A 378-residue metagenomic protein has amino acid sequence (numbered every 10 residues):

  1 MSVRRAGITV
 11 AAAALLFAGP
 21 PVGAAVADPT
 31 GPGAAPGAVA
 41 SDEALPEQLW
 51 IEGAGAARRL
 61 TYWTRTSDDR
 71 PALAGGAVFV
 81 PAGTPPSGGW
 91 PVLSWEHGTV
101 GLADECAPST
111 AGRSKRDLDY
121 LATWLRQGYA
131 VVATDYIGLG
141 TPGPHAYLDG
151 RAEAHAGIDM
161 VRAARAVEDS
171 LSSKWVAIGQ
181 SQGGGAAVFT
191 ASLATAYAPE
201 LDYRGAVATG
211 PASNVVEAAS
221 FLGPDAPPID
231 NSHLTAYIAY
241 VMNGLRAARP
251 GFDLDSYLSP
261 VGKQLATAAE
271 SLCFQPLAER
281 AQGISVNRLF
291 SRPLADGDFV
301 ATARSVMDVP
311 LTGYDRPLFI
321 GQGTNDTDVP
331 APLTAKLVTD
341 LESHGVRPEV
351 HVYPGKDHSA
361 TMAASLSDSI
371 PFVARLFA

Functional and structural regions predicted by a protein language model:
R4-T9, A24-P85, E342: Catalytic-loop region of hydrolases
L16-A24: C-terminal segment of classical bacterial N-terminal signal peptides
S67-G128: Short, surface-exposed "cap/lid" segments of acyl-processing enzymes
D119, Y147-E168: Alpha/beta-hydrolase active-site loop
R162-L234: Primarily recognizes the serine-hydrolase "nucleophile elbow" in alpha/beta-hydrolase and SGNH/GDSL folds
A212-L311: Accessory cap/linker subdomain of secreted extracellular hydrolases
S291-A301, D328, P332-A378: C-terminal catalytic histidine-bearing segment of alpha/beta-hydrolase fold enzymes
Y314, F319-D326: Short beta-strand/loop motif that positions the catalytic acidic residue of the alpha/beta-hydrolase fold
